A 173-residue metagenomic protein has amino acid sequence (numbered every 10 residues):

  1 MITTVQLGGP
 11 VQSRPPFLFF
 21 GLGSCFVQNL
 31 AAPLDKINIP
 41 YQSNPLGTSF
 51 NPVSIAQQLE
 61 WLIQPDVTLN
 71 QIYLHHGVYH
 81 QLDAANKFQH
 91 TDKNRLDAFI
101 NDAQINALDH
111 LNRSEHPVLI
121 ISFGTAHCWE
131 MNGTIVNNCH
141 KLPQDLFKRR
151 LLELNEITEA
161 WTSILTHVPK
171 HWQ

Functional and structural regions predicted by a protein language model:
M1-Q173: Extracellular glycan-modifying ectodomains
